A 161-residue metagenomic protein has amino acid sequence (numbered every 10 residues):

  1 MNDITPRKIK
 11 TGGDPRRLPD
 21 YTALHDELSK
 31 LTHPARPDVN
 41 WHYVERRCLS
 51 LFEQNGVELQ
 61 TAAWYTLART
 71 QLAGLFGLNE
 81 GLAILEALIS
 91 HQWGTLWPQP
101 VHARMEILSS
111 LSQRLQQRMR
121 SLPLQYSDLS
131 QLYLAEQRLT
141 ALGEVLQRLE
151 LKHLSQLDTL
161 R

Functional and structural regions predicted by a protein language model:
M1-A103: N-terminal domain-start signal
P98-R161: Mid-to-C-terminal functional-domain signal that highlights helix-capping/loop sites within ligand-binding modules
